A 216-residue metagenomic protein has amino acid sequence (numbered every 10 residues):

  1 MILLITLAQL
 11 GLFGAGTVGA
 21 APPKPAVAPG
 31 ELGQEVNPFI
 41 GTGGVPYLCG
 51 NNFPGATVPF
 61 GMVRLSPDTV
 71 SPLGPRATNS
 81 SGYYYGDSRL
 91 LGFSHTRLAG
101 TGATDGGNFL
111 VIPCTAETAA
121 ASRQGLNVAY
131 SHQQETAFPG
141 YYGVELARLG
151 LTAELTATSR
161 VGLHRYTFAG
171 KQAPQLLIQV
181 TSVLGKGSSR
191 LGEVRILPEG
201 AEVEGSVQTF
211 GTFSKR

Functional and structural regions predicted by a protein language model:
I2-F13: Bacterial N-terminal signal peptides
G14, V18-A20: Boundary at the C-terminal end of the N-terminal hydrophobic targeting segment
P22-R216: Accessory carbohydrate-recognition regions in carbohydrate-active enzymes
